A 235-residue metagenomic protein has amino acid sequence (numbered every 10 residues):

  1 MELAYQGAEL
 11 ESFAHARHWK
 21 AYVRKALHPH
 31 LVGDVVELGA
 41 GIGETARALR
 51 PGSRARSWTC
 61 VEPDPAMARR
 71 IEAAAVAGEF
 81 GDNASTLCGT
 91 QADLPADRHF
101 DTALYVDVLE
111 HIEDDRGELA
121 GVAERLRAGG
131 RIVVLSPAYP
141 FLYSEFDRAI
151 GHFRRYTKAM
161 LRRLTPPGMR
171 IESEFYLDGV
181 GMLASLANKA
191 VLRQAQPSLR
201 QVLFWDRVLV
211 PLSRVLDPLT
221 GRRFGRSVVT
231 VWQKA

Functional and structural regions predicted by a protein language model:
M1-V106, R116-L119, S198-L199, L203 (+2 more regions): Conserved N-terminal segment of class I S-adenosyl-L-methionine
V32, R50, R54, E113 (+3 more regions): Short conserved AdoMet
D107-H111: A short His-aromatic
R116-R131: A short glycine-rich, Lys/Arg-flanked "PGG" loop and its adjoining helix->strand segment in the class I
I132-R154, K158-L164: Short, glycine-/aromatic-enriched active-site segment of Class I SAM-dependent methyltransferases
M169-V180: Conserved S-adenosyl-L-methionine
G181-V210: C-terminal helical/coil "lid" or tail adjacent to the Rossmann-like core of SAM-dependent
N188-R193, R223-A235: Core SAM-dependent methyltransferase catalytic element
